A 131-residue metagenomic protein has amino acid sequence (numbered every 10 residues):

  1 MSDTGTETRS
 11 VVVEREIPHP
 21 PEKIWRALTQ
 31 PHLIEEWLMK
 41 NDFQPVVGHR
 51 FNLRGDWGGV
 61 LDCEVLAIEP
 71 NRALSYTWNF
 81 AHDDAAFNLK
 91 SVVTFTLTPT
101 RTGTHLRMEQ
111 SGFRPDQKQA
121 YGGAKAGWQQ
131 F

Functional and structural regions predicted by a protein language model:
M1-E7: Basic/polar N-terminal segments that are highly enriched at the extreme N-terminus, encompassing both cleavable
G5, V12-V13, H19, K23 (+2 more regions): Short beta-edge strand/loop motif at the mouth of beta-sheet-based domains
S10, H82-Q129: Beta-strand/loop substructures that line and gate deep hydrophobic ligand-binding cavities in soluble
G55, W78, M108-Q110: Residue-level recognition of conserved beta-strand positions in structured domain cores
E64, S75, T94-T96: Short, hydrophobic/aromatic-rich beta-strand segments within well-structured domains
A73-S75, H105: Short hydrophobic-acidic sequence motifs that mark active-site Asp/Glu residues
